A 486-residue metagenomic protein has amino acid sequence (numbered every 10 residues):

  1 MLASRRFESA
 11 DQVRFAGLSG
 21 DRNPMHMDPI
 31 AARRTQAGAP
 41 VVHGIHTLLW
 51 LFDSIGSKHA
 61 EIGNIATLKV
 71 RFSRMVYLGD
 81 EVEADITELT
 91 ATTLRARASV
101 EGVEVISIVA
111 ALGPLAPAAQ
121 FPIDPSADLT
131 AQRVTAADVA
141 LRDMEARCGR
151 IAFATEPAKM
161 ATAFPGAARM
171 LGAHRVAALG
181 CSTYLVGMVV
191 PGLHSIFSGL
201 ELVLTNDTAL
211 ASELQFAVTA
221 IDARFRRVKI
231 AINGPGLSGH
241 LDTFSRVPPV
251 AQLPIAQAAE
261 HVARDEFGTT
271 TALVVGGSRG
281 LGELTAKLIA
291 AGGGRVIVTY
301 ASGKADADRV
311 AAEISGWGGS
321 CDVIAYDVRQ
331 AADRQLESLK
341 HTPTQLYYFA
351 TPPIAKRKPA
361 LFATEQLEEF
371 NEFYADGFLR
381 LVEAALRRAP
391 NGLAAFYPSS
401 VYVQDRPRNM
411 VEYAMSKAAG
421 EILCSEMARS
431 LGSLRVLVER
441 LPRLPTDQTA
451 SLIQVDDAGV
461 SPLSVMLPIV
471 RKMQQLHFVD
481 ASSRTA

Functional and structural regions predicted by a protein language model:
M1-F7, T67-A140, L204-A272: HotDog/MaoC-like acyl-thioester-processing domains
M1-P40, P117-A173: Catalytic strand-loop segment that frames the active site of acyl-thioester-processing enzymes
R34-A91, H174-Q215, R224-R227: Hydrophobic beta-strand-centered segment that forms part of the acyl-chain substrate-binding groove
S245-V247, R435-A486: C-terminal helical subdomain
A259-A263, T351-R429, R440-D447, I453: Catalytic loop of short-chain dehydrogenase/reductase
S278-R279, S302: Conserved glycine-rich cofactor-binding loop
G293-R309: Conserved glycine-rich Rossmann-like NAD(P)H-binding loop of the short-chain dehydrogenase/reductase
I314-A331: Rossmann-fold cofactor-recognition segment
